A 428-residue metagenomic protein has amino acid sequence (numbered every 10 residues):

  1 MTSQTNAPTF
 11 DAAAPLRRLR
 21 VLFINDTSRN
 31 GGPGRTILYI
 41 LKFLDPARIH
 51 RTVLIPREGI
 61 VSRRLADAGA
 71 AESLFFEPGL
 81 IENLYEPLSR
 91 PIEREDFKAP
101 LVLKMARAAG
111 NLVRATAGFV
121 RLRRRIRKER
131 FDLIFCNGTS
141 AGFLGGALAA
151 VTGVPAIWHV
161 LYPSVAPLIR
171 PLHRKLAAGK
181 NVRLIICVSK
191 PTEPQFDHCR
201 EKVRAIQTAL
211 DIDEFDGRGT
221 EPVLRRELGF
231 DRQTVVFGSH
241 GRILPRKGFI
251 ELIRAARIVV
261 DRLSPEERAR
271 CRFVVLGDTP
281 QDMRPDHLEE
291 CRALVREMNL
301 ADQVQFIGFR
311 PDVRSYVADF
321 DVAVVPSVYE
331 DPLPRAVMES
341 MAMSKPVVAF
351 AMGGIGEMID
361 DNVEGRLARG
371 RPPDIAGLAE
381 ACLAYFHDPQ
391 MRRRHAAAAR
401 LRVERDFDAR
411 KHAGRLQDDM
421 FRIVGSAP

Functional and structural regions predicted by a protein language model:
P8, D216-F230, E289-C291, R400 (+1 more regions): A short helix/loop element that forms part of the nucleotide-sugar donor recognition site in Leloir-type
G31-Y39, V235, R242-D261, D286: A conserved mid-protein helix/loop that constitutes part of the nucleotide-sugar donor-binding site
L54, P346-A349, I359: Short hydrophobic beta-strand element within catalytic cores of glycosyltransferases and related nucleotide-activated
I60-A66, R272-A301, M391: Short, structured helix-loop element that forms part of the nucleotide-activated donor/catalytic region
A115, C136-G142, V160: Short His-centered aromatic/hydrophobic patch
P191, A209: Carbohydrate-associated surface elements
Q281-L288, A301-R310, Y316, L367: Active-site donor-binding acidic/aromatic loop of nucleotide-activated sugar and phosphosugar transferases involved
G356-L383, Q390-M391: Change "using UDP/GDP/dTDP sugars" to "using nucleotide sugars
